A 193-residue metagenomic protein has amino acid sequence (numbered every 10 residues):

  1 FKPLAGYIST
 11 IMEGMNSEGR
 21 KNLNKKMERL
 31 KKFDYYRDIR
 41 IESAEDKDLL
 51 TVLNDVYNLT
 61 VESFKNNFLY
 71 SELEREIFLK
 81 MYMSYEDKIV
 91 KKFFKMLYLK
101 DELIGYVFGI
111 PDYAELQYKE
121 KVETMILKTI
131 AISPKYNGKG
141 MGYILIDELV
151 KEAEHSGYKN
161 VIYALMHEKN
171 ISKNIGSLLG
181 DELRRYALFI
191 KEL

Functional and structural regions predicted by a protein language model:
F1-E18, Y85-E86, F93-K95, L99 (+3 more regions): Active-site/acyl-donor-binding loops of N-acyltransferases
F1-N67: Acyltransferase donor/substrate-recognition loop-hinge adjacent to the catalytic core
Y36-I39, K92, I104, V122 (+1 more regions): Sequence-level motif detector for i,i+2 pairs with an aromatic at +2
K65-M81: Conserved GNAT-fold acetyl-CoA-binding loop/helix
Y118-E120: Gly/Ser-enriched beta-turn/beta-hairpin loop segments
K139: Flexible nucleotide-binding loop
